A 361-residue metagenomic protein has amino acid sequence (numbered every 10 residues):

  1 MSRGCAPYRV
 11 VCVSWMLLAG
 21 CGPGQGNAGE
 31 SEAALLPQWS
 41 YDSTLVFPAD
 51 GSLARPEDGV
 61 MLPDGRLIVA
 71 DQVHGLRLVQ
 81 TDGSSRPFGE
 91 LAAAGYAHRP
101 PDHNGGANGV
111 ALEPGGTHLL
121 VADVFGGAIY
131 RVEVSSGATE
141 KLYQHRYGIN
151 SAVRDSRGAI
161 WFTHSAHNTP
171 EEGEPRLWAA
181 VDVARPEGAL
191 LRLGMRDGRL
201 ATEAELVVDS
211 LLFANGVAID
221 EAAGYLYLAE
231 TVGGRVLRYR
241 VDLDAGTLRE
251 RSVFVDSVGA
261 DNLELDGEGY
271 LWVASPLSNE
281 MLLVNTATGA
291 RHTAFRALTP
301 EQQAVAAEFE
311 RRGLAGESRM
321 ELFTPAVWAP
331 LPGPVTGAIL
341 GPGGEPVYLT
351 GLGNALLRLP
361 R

Functional and structural regions predicted by a protein language model:
L18-G20: C-terminal motif of bacterial Sec signal peptides marking the signal peptidase cleavage site
G29-A54, R319-V327: A short helix->beta-strand "capping" segment at the edge of beta-propeller domains
D50-D64, G95-H118, H145-N168, P186-A189 (+5 more regions): Beta-rich, blade/repeat-based domains predominating in secreted/periplasmic proteins but also intracellular
V69-A70, V121, W161-T163, L228 (+2 more regions): Residue position within the beta-strands of beta-propeller blades
Q80-S84, E133-G137, G194-R199, R240-D244 (+2 more regions): Short loop/turn segments that connect beta-strands within beta-propeller blades
R86-A93, E140-Q144, T202-V208, T247-V255 (+1 more regions): Beta-propeller fold detector
A122-S156, F162-P170, E174-W178: Asp-box/WD-like beta-propeller blade repeats and closely related beta-sheet repeat scaffolds
S257-P325: Loop/turn-rich, solvent-exposed surfaces of beta-rich toroidal or solenoidal domains
